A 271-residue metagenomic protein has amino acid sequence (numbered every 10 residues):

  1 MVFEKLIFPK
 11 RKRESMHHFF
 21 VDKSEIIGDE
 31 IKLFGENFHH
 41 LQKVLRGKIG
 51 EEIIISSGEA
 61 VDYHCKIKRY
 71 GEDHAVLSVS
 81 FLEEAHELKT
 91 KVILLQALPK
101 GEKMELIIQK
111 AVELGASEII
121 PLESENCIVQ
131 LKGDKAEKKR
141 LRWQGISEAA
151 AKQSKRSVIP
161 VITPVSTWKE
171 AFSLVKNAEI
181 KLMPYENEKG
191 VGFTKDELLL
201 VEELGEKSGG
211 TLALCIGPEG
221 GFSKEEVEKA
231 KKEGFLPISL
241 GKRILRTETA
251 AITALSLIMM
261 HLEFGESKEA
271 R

Functional and structural regions predicted by a protein language model:
M1-E84, D134: N-terminal positively charged helical leader segments and presequences
F3, E84-M183: RNA substrate-binding interface of SAM-dependent RNA methyltransferases
S24, F81-L82, E123-N126, K242-R243: Short, ordered loop/turn segments at secondary-structure junctions
I31-K32, K89-I93, T211-A213, K231-L240: Glycine/charged-rich beta-loop-alpha catalytic/anionic-binding loops adjacent to active sites
G50, A111, S147, A230 (+1 more regions): Residue-level signal for inorganic ion chemistry
L77, I159-T163, P237: Generic structural signal for residues in well-ordered beta-strands
K181-G221, E226, F235-I238: Active-site/ligand-binding-proximal alpha/beta "capping" segment
K224-R271: Structured adenosyl-cofactor binding patch, chiefly the S-adenosyl-L-methionine
